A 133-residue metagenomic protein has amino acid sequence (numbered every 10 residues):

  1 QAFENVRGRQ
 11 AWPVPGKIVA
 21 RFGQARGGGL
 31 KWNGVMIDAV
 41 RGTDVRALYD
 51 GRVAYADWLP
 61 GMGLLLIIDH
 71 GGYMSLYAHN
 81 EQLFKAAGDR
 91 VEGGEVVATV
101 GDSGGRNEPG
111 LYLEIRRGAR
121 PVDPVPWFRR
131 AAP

Functional and structural regions predicted by a protein language model:
Q1-G63, V122, P126-P133: Extracytoplasmic/periplasmic cell wall- or extracellular glycan-interacting regions that localize and scaffold envelope
V19, R52-A54, E81, A98-G101: Conserved positions in beta-strands of structured domains
A20, V35-I37, I68, A78 (+1 more regions): Preference for bulky hydrophobic residues occupying beta-strand positions in well-ordered beta-sheet regions
Y49, H70, H79-E81, I115: Active-site proximal loops enriched in glycine and acidic residues that flank catalytic Cys/His/Asp and coordinate
A56, G72-R90, G94: Short histidine-centered loop motifs in beta-beta connectors
G63-H79, R120: Short beta-strand-turn/beta-hairpin segments enriched in glycine/proline and small hydrophobics that form edge-strand
L66-I67, A87-P133: Conserved, short, structured surface segments that act as functional micro-motifs
